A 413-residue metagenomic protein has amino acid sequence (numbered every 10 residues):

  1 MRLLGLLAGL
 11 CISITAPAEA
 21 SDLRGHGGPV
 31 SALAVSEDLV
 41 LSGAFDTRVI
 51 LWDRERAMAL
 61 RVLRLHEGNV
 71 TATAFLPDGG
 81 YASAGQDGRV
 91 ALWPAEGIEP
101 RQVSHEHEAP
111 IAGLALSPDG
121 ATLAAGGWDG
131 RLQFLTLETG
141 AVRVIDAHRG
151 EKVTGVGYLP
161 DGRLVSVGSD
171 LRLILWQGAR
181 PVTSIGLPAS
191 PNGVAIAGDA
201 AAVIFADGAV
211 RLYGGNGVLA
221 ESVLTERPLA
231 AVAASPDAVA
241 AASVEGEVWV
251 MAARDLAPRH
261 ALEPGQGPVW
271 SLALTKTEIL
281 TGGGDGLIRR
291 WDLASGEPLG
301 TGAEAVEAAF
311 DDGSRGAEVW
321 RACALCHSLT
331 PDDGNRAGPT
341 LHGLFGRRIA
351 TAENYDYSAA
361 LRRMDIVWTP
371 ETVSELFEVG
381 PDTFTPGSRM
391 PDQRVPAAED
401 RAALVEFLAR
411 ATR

Functional and structural regions predicted by a protein language model:
L23-V30, R64-V70, S104-I111, D146-V153 (+3 more regions): WD40/WD-repeat beta-propeller blade N-cap
G28-S31, D46-I50, G68, D87-A91 (+8 more regions): Short coil/turn segments within WD40 beta-propeller repeats
V40, Y81-A82, L123, L164-V165 (+3 more regions): Hydrophobic beta-strand positions that form the internal "hydrophobic ladder" of WD40/Gbeta-like beta-propeller blades
S295-V319: Electrostatic cytochrome c docking/interface patches
G316, W320-L329, L404: The canonical Cys-X-X-Cys-His
P331-T369, D392: Gly/Gly-Pro-rich "capping" loops immediately C-terminal to redox-active cysteine motifs in periplasmic/lumenal
T369-R413: C-terminal capping alpha-helices of c-type cytochrome domains
